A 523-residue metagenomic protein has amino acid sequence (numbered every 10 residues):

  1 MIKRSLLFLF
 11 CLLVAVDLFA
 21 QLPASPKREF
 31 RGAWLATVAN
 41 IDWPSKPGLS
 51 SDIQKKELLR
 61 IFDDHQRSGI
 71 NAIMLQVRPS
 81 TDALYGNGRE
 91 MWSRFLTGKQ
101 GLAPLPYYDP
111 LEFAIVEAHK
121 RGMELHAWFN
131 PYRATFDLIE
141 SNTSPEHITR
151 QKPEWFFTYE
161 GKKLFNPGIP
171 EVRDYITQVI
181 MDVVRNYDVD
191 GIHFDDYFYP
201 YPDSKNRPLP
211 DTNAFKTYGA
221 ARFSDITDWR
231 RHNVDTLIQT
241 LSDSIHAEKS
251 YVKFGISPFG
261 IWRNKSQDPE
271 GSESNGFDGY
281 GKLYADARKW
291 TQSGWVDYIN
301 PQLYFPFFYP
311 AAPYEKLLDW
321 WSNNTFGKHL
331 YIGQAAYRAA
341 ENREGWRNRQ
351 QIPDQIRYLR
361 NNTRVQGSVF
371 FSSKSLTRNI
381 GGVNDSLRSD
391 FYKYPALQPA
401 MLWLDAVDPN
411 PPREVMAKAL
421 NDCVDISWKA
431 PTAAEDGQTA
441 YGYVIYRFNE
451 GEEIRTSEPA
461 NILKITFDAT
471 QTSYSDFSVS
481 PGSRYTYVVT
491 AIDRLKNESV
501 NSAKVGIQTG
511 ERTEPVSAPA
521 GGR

Functional and structural regions predicted by a protein language model:
A36, N40-K56, A127, Y132-N186 (+1 more regions): Active-site-adjacent "subsite" loops/lids of carbohydrate-active enzymes
K56-D82, Y187: Catalytic domains of carbohydrate-active enzymes, especially glycoside hydrolases
A83-G98, R133-Y159, D196-A221, K265-F277: Aromatic- and acidic-residue-enriched segments that line the glycan-binding/catalytic groove of carbohydrate-active
E171, Y175-V179, R185-F194, F198-E273 (+3 more regions): Active-site neighborhood of glycoside hydrolase catalytic domains
Y284-R288, Q292-P310, F326-W403: Substrate-binding cleft of secreted/luminal carbohydrate-active enzymes
G382-Q438, P481, K496-R523: Pro/Thr/Ser/Gly-rich low-complexity, intrinsically disordered linker/stalk tracts
P431-S457: Solvent-exposed loop/turn segments flanking beta-strands in beta-repeat/beta-sandwich domains
D476-E498: Beta-strand-rich modules
